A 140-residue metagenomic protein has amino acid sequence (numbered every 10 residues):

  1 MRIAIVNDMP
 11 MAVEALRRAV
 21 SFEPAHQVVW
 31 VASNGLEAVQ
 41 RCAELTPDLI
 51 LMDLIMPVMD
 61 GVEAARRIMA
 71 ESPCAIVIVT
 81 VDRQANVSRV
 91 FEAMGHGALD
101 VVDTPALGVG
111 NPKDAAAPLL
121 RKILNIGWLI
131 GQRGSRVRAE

Functional and structural regions predicted by a protein language model:
M1-E140: Strand-loop microenvironment adjacent to phosphate/nucleotide-handling motifs in alpha/beta enzyme folds
